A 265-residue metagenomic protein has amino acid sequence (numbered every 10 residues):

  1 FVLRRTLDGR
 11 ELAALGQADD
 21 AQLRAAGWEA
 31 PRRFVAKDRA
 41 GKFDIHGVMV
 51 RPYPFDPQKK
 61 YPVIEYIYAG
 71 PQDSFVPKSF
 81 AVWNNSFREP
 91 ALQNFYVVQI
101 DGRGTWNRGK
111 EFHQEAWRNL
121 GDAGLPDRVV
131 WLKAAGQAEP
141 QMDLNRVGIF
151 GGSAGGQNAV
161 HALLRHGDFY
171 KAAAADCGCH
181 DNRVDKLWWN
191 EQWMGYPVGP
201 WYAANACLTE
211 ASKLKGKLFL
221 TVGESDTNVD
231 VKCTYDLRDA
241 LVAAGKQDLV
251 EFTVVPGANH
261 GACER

Functional and structural regions predicted by a protein language model:
F1-R265: Serine-hydrolase catalytic core recognition
